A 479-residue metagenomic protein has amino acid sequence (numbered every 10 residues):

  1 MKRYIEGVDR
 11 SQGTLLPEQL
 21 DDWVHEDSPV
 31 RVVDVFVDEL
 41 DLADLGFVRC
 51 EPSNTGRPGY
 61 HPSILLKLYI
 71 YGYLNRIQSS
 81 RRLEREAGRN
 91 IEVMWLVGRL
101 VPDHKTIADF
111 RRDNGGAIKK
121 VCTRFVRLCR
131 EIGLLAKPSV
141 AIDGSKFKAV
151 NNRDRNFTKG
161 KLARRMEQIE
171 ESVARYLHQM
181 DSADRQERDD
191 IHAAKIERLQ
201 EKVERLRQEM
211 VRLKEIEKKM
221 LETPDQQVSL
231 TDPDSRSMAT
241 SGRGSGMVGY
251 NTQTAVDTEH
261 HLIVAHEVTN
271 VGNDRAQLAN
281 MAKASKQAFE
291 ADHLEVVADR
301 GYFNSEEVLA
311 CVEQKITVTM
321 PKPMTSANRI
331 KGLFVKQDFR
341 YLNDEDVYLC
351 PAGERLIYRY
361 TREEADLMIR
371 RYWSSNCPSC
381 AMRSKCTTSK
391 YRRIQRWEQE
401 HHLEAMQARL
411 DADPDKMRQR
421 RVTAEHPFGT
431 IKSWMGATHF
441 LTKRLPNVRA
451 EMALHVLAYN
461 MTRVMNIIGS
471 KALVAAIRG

Functional and structural regions predicted by a protein language model:
M1-R31: Hydrophobic alpha-helical membrane-insertion signals
Y4-I5, E51-G56, D415: A ubiquitous short alpha-helical element
E6, Y69, R76-R89, G98-G479: Anion-binding and metal-coordination hotspots
R10, L15, R31, V35-V37 (+2 more regions): N-terminal functional modules and adjacent low-complexity/disordered segments of proteins
L16-P17, D21, H25, D41 (+3 more regions): Compositionally biased amphipathic helical and low-complexity segments enriched in hydrophobic
V24-I70, N75, E398: Basic, short loop/linker segments at the boundary and entry of helix-turn-helix/winged-helix-like folds
